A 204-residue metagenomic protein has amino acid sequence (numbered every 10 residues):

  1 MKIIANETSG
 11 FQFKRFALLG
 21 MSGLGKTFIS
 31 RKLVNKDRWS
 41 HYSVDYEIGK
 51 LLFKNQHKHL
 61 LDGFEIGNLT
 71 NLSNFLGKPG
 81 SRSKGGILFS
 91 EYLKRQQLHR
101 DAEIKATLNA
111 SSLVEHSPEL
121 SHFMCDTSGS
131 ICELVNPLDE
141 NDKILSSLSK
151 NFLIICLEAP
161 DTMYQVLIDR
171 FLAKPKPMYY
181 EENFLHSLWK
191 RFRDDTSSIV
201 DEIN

Functional and structural regions predicted by a protein language model:
K2-G10: Pre-Walker A adenine-sensing motif
L18: Hydrophobic anchor at the beta1->P-loop junction of P-loop NTPases
S22: The conserved Walker
G25: Conserved glycine(s) of the Walker
I29, L33: Hydrophobic positions on the alpha1 helix immediately C-terminal to the Walker A/P-loop
R38-F53: Short beta-strand-centered segment that lines the nucleotide-binding/catalytic pocket of NTP-utilizing
F53-P137: ATP-dependent small-molecule kinase phosphotransfer cores that center on conserved nucleotide phosphate-binding segments
D126, I144-K190, D194: Conserved phosphate-donor/acceptor-positioning beta-strand/loop module used by diverse small-molecule
